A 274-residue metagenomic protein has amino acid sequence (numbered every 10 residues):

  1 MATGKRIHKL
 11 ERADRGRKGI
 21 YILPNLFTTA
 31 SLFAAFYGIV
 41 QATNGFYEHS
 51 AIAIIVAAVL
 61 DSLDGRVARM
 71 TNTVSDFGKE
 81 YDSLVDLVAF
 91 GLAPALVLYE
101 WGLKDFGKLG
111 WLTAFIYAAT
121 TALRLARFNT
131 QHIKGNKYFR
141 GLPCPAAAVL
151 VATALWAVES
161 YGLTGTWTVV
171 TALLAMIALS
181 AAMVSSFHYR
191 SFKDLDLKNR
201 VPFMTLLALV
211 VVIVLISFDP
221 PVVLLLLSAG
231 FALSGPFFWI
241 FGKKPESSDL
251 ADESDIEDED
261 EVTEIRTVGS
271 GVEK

Functional and structural regions predicted by a protein language model:
M1-R12, N136-K274: C-terminal membrane-associated helical module and adjoining short loops/tails
M1-S62, F238, V272-K274: Topogenic membrane-insertion module of multi-pass membrane proteins
K9-G19, T43-H49, M70-G78, G102-L109 (+4 more regions): Short juxtamembrane and helix-loop transition motifs at transmembrane-helix boundaries in membrane proteins
G19-T29, M70-L125, A154: Multi-pass membrane catalytic core of lipid/isoprenoid biosynthesis enzymes
N25-L32, L84-G91, A146, K198-L209: Short hydrophobic alpha-helical membrane-embedded segments
F27-A30, S50-A57, T113-I116, T120 (+5 more regions): Hydrophobic alpha-helical transmembrane segments of polytopic
Y37-I52, V88, L92-L112, A154-T171 (+1 more regions): Helix-coil boundary and interhelical linker segments in multi-pass alpha-helical membrane proteins
L109-L150: Hydrophobic, well-structured mid-protein blocks that either form specific transmembrane helices
